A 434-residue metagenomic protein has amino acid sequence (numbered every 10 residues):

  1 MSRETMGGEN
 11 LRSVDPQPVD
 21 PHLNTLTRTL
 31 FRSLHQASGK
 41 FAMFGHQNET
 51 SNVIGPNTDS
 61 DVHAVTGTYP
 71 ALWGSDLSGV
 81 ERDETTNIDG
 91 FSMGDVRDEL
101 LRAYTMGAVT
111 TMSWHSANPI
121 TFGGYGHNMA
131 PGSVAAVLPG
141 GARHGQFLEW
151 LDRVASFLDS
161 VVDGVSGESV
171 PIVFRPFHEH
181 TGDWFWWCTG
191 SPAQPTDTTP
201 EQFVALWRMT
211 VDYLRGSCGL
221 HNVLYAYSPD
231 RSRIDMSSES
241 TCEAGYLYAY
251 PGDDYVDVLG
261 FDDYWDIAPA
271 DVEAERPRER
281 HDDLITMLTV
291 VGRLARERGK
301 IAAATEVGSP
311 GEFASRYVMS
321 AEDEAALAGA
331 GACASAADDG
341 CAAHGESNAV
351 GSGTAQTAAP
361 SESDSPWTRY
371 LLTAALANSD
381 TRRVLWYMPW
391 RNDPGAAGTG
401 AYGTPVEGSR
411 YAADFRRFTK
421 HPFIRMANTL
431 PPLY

Functional and structural regions predicted by a protein language model:
M1-L72, N87-D89, N428-P432: N-terminal module-boundary/linker segments of secreted carbohydrate-active enzymes
A42-H46, P70-L77, V109-W114, I172-P176 (+4 more regions): Structural recognition of the beta-strand scaffold that forms the well-ordered cores of secreted hydrolase catalytic
H46-Q47, A303-G331, G351-Y434: Substrate-binding cleft of secreted/luminal carbohydrate-active enzymes
I54-V62, G94-D98, V154-S156, R231-P251 (+2 more regions): Alpha-helical scaffolding within the catalytic cores of extracellular/periplasmic polymer-degrading hydrolases
S60-T68, D98-G107, L158-G167, A249-D254 (+2 more regions): Acidic (Asp/Glu)-rich catalytic clusters
S78, R82-G216, L220: Substrate-binding cleft of extracellular glycoside hydrolase catalytic domains
R175-P176, W207-T241, K300-E312, P389: Aromatic-lined carbohydrate-recognition surfaces of secreted/lumenal glycan-active proteins
A249-R316, E346-A358: Glycoside hydrolase catalytic-domain groove-lining segments
